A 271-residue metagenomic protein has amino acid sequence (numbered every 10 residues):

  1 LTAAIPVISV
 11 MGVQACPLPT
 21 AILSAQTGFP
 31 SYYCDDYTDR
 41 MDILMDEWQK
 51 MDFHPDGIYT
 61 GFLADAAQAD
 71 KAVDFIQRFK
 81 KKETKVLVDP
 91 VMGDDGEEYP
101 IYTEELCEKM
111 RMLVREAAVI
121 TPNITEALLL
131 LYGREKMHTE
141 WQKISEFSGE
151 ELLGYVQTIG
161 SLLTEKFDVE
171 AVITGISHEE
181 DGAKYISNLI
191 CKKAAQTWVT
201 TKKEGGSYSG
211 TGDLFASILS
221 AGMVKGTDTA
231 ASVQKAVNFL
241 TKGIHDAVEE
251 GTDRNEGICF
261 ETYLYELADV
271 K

Functional and structural regions predicted by a protein language model:
L1-V88, M92-P100, E261-A268: Conserved N-terminal subdomain of the carbohydrate kinase-like
M11, E47-M51, R78-F79, E116-I120 (+5 more regions): Change "in soluble alpha/beta enzymes" to "in soluble alpha/beta proteins
G57-G61, L87-D95, T121-L129, I173-T174 (+1 more regions): Short beta-strands and strand-loop turn motifs
I101-T197: Conserved phosphate/ATP/ADP-binding segment of small-molecule kinases
Q196-G210: Short pre-catalytic strand/loop immediately N-terminal to key active-site residues, enriched for Gly-Thr
G206-T229, V233: Short, small-residue alpha-helix embedded
A230-K271: Charged C-terminal helix
